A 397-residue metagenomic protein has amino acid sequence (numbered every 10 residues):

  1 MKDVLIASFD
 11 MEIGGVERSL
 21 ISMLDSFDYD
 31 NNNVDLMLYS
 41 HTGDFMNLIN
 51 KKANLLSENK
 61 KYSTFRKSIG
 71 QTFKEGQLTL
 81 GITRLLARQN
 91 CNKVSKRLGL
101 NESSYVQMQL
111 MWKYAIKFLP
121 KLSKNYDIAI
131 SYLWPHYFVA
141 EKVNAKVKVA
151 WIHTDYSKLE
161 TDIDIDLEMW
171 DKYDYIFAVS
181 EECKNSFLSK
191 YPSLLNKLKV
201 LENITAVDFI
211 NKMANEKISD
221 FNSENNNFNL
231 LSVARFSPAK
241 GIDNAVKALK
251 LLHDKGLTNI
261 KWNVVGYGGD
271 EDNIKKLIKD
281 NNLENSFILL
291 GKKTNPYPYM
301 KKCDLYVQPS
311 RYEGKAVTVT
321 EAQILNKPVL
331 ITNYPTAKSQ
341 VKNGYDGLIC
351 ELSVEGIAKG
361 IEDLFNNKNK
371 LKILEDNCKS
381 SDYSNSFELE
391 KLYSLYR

Functional and structural regions predicted by a protein language model:
E17-S22, F228-L251, G269-K275: A conserved mid-protein helix/loop that constitutes part of the nucleotide-sugar donor-binding site
A150-H153, S157, K172-M213: Donor nucleotide-sugar binding/catalytic pocket of nucleotide-sugar-dependent glycosyltransferases
K279, G356, D363, K370-N385 (+1 more regions): A short, well-ordered alpha-helix in the C-terminal region of glycosyltransferases
K292, R311: Aromatic "clamp/platform" in nucleotide-sugar-dependent glycosyltransferases that forms part of the donor/acceptor
Y306-V307: A short hydrophobic beta-strand element within the catalytic core of glycosyltransferases that build diverse glycans
E321, Y334-G344, L348-I349: Short acidic/histidine- and often glycine-rich active-site loop of Leloir-type glycosyltransferases that engages
P328-I331: Short hydrophobic beta-strand element within catalytic cores of glycosyltransferases and related nucleotide-activated
N343-G344, L348-V354, D363-K368: Conserved acidic donor-binding segment of nucleotide-sugar-dependent glycosyltransferases
